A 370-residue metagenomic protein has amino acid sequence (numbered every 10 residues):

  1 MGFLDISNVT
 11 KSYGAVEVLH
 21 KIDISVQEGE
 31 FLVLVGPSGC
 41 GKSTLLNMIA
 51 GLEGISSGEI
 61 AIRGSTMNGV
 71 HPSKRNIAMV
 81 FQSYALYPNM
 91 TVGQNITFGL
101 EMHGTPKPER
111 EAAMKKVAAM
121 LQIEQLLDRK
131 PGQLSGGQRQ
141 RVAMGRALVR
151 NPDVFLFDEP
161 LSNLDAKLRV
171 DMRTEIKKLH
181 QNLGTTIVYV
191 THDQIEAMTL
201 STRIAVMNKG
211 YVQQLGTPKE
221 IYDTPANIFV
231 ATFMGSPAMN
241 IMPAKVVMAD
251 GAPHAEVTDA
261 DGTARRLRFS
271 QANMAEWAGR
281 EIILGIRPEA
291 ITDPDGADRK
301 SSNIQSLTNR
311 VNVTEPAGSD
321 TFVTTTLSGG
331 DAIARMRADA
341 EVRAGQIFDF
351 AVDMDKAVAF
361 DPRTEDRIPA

Functional and structural regions predicted by a protein language model:
I22-V33: Pre-Walker A (P-loop) beta-loop-beta motif of ABC nucleotide-binding domains
S25, A61, D349-A351: ABC ATPase nucleotide-binding domain
F31, N47, P72-F233: ABC ATPase nucleotide-binding domains
V35-P37: The feature captures the beta-strand-to-loop junction immediately N-terminal to the Walker
A50: Helix-to-loop junction immediately C-terminal to a conserved catalytic motif
E59-A61, S65, Y211: ATP-binding/catalytic-site motifs of ATP-hydrolyzing domains
P253-H254, D259-N312, D331, A340-A370: Glycine/charge-rich catalytic "coupling/switch" loops of P-loop NTPases
